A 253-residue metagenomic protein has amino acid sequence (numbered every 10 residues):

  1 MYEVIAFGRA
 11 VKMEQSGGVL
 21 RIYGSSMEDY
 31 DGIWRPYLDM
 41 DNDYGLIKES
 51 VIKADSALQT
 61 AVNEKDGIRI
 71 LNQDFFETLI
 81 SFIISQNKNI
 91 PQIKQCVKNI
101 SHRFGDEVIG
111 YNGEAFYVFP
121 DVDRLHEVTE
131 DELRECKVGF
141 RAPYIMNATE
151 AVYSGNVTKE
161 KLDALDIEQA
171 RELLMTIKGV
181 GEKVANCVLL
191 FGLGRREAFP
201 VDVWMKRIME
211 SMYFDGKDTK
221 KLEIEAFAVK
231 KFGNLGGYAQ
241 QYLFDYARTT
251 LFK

Functional and structural regions predicted by a protein language model:
M1-K253: HhH-family (HhH-GPD) DNA N-glycosylase catalytic core used in base-excision repair
